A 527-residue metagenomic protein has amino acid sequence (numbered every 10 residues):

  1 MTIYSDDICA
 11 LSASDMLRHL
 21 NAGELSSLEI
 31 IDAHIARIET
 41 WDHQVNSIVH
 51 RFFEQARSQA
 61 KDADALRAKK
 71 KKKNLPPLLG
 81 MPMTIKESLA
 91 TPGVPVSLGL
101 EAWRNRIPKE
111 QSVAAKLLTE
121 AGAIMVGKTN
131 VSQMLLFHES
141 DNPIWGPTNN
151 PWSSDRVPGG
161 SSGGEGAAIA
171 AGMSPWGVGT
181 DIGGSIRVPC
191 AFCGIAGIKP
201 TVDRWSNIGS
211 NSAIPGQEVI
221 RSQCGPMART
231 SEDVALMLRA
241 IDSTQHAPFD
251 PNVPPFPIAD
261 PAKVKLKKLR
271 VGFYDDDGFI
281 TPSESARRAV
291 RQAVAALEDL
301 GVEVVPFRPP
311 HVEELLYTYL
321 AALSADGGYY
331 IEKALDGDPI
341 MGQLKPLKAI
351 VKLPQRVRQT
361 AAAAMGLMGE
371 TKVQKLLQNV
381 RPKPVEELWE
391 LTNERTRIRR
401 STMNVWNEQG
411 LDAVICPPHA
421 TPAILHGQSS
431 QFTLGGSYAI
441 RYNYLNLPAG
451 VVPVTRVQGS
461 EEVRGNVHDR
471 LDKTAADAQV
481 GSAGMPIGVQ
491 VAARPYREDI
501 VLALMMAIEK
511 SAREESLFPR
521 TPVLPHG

Functional and structural regions predicted by a protein language model:
M1-K61, D299-G301, M485, E514-G527: An N-terminal boundary/leader segment
Y4, L78-E101, A262-Y274, A325-M403 (+4 more regions): Short helix-loop capping/hinge segments that flank enzyme active sites or metal/cofactor-binding pockets
M16-A22, T84, A102-R106, S222-R229 (+1 more regions): Short, well-ordered beta-strand elements within core beta-sheets of diverse protein domains
H19, S401-V405, S429-P453: Small-aliphatic-rich amphipathic alpha-helix that forms the alpha element of a beta-alpha
E24-E29, E39-W103: N-terminal, positively charged, Ser/Thr/Ala/Gly-biased leader segments that form transit/presequence-like amphipathic
S27-D32, K61-D64, K109, L117 (+4 more regions): Acyltransferase
T40, E120, A171-I280, R291-L300 (+4 more regions): Structural helix-boundary/capping segments
P77-C224, Y274-D276, A325, V414-Q431 (+1 more regions): Short glycine/serine-rich loop/turn segments
